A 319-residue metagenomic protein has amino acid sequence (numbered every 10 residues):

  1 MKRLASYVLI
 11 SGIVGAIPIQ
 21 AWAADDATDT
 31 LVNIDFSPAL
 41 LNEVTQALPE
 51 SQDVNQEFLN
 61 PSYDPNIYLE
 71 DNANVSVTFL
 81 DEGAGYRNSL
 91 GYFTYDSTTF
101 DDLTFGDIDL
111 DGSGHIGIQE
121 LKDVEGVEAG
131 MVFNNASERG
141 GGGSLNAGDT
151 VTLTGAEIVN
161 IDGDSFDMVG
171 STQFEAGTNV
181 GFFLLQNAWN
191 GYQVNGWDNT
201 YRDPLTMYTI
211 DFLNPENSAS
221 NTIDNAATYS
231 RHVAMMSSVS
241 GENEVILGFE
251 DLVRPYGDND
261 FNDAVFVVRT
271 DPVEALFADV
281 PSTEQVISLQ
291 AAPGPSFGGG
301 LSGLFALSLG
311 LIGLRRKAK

Functional and structural regions predicted by a protein language model:
M1-L4, R315-K319: Positively charged n-region of N-terminal signal peptides that target proteins for export
M1-V8, G298: Bacterial N-terminal signal peptides that target proteins for export
I10-S11, A21: Cleavable N-terminal signal peptides
G12, A292-K317: A cross-kingdom C-terminal cell-surface attachment/processing module
I17-A23: Sec/Tat signal peptide C-region and signal peptidase I cleavage site
A23-G248, L252-P255, P272-Q290: Extracellular distal adhesion/interaction modules in secreted or cell-surface proteins
Y256-V265: Extracellular carbohydrate recognition
V267-R269: Short beta-strand edge segments in extracellular beta-sheet folds
